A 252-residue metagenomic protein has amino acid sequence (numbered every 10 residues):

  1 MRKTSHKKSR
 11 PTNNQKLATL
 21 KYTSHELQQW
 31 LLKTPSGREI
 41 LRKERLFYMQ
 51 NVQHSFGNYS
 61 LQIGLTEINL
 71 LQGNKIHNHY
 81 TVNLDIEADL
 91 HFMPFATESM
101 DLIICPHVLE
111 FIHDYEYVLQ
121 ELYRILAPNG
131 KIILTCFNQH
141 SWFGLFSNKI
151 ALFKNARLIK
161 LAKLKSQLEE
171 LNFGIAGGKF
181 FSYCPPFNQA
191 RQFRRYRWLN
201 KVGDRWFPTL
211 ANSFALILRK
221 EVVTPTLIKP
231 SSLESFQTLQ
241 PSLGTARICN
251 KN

Functional and structural regions predicted by a protein language model:
L46-A96: Class I SAM-dependent methyltransferase SAM/SAH-binding core
I103-I104: Hydrophobic beta-strand segment of the Class I
E116-K131: A short glycine-rich, Lys/Arg-flanked "PGG" loop and its adjoining helix->strand segment in the class I
L134-C136: Acidic carboxylate diad motif detector
N138-N155: Short, glycine-/aromatic-enriched active-site segment of Class I SAM-dependent methyltransferases
N155-G178, S182: Short alpha-helix
I175-K201, T209-A211: Conserved catalytic loop of SAM-dependent methyltransferase domains
L199-N252: C-terminal lobe and adjacent flexible extensions of AdoMet/dcAdoMet transferase-like proteins
